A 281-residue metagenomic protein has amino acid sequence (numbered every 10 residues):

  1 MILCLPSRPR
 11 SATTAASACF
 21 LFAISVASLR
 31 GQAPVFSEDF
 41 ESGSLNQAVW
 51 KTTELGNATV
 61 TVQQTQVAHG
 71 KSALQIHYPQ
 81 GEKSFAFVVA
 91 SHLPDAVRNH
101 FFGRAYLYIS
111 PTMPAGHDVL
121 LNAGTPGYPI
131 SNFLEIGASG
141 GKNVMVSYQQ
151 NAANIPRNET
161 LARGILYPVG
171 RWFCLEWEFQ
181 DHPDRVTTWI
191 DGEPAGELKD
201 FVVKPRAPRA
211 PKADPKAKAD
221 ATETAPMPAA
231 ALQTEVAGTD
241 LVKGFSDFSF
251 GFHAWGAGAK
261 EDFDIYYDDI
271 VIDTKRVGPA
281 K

Functional and structural regions predicted by a protein language model:
M1-A12: N-terminal secretory signal peptides that target proteins for export/translocation
A15-A27: Bacterial N-terminal signal peptides
E38, D262-G278: Extracellular, beta-strand-rich glycan-interacting domains
S44-I76: Extracellular glycan-recognition surfaces and repeat-rich motifs
I76-Q149, D273-K275: Secretory/extracellular carbohydrate-interaction modules and structurally similar beta-sandwich "look-alikes"
Q150-C174: Short, aromatic/His-centered strand-loop micro-motif at the edge of beta-sheets
R171-T187: Localized edge beta-strand/strand-to-loop motifs within extracellular or lumenal beta-rich domains
D200-I265: Flexible glycan-contacting loops in extracellular carbohydrate-active proteins
